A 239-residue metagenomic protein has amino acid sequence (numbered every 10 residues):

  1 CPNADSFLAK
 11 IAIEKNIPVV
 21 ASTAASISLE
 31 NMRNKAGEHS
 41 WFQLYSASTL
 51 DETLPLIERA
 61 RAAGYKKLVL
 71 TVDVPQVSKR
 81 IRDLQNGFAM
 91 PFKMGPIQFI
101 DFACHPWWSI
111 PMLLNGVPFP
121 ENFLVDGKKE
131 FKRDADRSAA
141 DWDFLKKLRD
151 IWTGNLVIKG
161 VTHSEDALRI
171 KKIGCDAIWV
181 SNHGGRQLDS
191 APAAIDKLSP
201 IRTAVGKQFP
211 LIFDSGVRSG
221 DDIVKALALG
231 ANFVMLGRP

Functional and structural regions predicted by a protein language model:
C1-K172, G184-Q187, D196-S199: Active-site entrance/lid segments in N-terminal catalytic domains of soluble metabolic enzymes
A21, I158, V180, F213 (+1 more regions): Hydrophobic residues in well-ordered beta-strands that form the structural core
L29-E30, D176-F213: Extended hydrophobic/aromatic segments used for targeting, binding, or gating
I57, T162-G174, I201, V205-K207 (+2 more regions): Catalytic cores of alpha/beta
K66-L68, G154, D176, F209 (+1 more regions): The start of beta-strands in P-loop NTPase/AAA+ ATPase cores
V72-S78, D176-A191, I223-P239: Glycine-rich phosphate-binding active-site loops on the catalytic face of alpha/beta enzymes
